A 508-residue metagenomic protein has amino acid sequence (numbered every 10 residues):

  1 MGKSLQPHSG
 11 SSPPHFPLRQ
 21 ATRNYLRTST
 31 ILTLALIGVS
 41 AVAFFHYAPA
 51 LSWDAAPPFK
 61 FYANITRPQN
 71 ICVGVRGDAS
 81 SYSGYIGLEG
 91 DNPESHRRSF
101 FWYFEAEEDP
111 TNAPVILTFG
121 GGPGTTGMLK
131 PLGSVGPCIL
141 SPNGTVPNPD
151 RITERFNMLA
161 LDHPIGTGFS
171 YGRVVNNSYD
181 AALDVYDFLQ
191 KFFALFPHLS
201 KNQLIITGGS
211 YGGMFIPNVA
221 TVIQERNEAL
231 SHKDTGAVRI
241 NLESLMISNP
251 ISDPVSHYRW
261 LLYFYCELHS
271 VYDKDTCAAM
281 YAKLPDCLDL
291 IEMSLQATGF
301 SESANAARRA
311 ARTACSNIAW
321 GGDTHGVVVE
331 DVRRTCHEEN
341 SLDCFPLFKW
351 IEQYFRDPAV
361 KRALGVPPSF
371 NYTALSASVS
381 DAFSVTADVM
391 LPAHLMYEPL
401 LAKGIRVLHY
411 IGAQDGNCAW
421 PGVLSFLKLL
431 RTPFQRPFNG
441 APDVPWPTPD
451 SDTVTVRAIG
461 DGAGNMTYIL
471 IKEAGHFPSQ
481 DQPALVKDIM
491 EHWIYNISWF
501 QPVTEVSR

Functional and structural regions predicted by a protein language model:
G2-R508: Terminal and linker regions of secretory-pathway proteins
